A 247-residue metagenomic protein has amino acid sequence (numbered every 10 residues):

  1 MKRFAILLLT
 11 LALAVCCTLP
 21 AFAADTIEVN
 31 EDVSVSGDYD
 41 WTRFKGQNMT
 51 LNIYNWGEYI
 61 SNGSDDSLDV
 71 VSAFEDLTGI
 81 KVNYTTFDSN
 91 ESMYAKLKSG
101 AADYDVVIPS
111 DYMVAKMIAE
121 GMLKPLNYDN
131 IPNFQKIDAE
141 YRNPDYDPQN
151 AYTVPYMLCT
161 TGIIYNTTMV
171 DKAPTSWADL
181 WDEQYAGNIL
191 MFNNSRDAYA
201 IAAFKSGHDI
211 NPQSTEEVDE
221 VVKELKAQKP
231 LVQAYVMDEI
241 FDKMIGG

Functional and structural regions predicted by a protein language model:
R3-F22: Sec-dependent N-terminal signal peptides of Gram-positive bacterial secreted proteins and lipoproteins
A5, K45, F74-D76, P155 (+1 more regions): A generic structural signal for short, solvent-exposed coil/turn residues that cap or connect secondary-structure
A12, V82, M169: Generic anion/oxyanion-binding catalytic loop in active/binding sites
L13, S36-T42, Y94, P144-Y146 (+1 more regions): Hydrophobic alpha-helical segments with strong N-terminal bias
D25-K116, D242: Early extracytoplasmic/lumenal segment of secretory-pathway proteins
N52-S67, D103-G246: Extracytoplasmic ligand-binding site segments that recognize negatively charged/polar headgroups
